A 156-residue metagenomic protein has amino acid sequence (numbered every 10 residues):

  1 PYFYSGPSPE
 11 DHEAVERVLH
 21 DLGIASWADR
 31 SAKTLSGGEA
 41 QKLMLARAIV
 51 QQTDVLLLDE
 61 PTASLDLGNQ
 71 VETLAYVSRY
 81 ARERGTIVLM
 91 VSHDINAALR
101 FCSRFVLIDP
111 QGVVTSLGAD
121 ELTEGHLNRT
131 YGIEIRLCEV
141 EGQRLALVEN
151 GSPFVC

Functional and structural regions predicted by a protein language model:
P9-W27, Q52: Conserved ABC ATPase "signature" region
S31-L35, E39: Conserved ABC ATPase signature
L45-A46: Hydrophobic anchor residue at the start of the ABC signature
L56-E60: Catalytic Walker B motif of ABC-type/P-loop ATPase nucleotide-binding domains
V71-E83: Helical segment within the ABC ATPase nucleotide-binding domain
S92-H93: H-loop/switch region of ABC-family ATPase nucleotide-binding domains
D120, E124-G125, T130-C156: ABC ATPase nucleotide-binding domains
